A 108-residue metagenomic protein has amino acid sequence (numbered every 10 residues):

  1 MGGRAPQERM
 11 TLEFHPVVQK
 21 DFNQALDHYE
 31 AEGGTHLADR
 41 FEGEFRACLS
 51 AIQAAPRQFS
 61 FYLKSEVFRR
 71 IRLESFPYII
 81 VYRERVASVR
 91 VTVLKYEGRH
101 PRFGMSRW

Functional and structural regions predicted by a protein language model:
M1-E42: Arg/Lys-rich, positively charged N-terminal/basic patches that mediate binding to nucleic acids
G2-R9, T35, L73-I79, R83-W108: Enriched for short, Lys/Arg-rich terminal
V18, F45, V91: Hydrophobic pocket/interface hotspot
A25, R46-C48, R99-P101: Short amphipathic alpha-helical "recognition" segments used for binding
A25-Y29, L49-I52, P56: Hydrophobic recognition helices of helix-based DNA-binding modules
A38-D39, S60-Y62, R102-F103: Short, hydrophobic secondary-structure boundary micro-motifs
R46, A54-S88: Basic/aromatic recognition patch in beta-strand/loop cores that engages polyanionic ligands
